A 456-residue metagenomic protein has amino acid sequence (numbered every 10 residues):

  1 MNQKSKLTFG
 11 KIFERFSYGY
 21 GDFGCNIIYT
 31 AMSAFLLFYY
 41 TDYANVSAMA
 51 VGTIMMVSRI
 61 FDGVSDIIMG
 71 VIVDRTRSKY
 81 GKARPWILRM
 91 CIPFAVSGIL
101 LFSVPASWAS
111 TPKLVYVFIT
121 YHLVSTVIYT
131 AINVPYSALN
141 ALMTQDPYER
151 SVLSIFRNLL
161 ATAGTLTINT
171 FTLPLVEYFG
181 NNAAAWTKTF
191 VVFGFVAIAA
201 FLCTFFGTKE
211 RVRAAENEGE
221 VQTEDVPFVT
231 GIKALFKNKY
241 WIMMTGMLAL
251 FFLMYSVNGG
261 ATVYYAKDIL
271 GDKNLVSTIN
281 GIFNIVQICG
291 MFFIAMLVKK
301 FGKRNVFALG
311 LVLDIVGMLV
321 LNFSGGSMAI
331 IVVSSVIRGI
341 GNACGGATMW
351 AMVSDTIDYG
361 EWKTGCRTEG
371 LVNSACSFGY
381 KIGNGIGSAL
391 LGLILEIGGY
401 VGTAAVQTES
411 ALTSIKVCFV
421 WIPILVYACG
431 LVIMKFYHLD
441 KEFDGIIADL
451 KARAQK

Functional and structural regions predicted by a protein language model:
N2-K456: Membrane-embedded alpha-helical bundles of multi-pass transporters/translocases, especially carrier/permease families
